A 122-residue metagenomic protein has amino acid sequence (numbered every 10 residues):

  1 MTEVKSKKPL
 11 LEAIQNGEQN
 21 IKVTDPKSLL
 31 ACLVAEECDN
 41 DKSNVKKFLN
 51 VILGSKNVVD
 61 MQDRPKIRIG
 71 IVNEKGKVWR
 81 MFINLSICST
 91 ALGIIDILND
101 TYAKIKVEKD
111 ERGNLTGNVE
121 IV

Functional and structural regions predicted by a protein language model:
M1-V45: Terminal export/targeting leaders at protein ends
T2-S6, I87-S89, L98-T101: Short amphipathic alpha-helical surface micro-motifs
N40-I83: Long intrinsically disordered, low-complexity regions that are acidic and Ser/Thr-rich
S55, I83-I95: Membrane-active amphipathic alpha-helices enriched in small hydrophobic residues
M61-W79, A91-V122: Membrane-engaging insertion elements
